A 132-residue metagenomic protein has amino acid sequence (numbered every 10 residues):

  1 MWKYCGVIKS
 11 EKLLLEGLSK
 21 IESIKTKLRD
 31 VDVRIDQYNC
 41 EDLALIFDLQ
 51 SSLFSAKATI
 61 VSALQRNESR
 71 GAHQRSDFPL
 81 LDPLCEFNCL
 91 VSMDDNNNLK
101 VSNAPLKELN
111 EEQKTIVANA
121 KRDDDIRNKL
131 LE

Functional and structural regions predicted by a protein language model:
M1-E132: Glycine- and aromatic-enriched mobile tails/lids
